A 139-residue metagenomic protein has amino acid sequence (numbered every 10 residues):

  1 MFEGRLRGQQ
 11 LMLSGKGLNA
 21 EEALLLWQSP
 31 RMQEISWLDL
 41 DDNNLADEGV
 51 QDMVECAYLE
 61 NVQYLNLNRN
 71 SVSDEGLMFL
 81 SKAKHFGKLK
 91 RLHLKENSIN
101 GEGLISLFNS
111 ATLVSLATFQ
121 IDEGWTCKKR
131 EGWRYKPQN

Functional and structural regions predicted by a protein language model:
M1-L13, G101-E102, S106-N139: C-terminal capping region of solenoid repeat domains
M1-V50: LRR N-terminal entry segment and analogous cap-like coil->beta motifs
L6, P30-Q33, A57-E60, K84-G87 (+1 more regions): Inter-repeat linker/turn residues at the boundaries of leucine-rich repeats
Q9-L13, I35-L40, V62-L67, L89-L94 (+1 more regions): Conserved hydrophobic beta-strand positions in leucine-rich repeat
K16-L24, N44-Q51, N70-M78, N97-I105 (+1 more regions): Short, solvent-exposed loop/turn at the beta-strand->alpha-helix junction within individual leucine-rich repeat
W27-Q28, V54, S81, F108: Ankyrin-repeat helical core positions
W37, V50-D52, A57-L67, S71 (+4 more regions): A detector of tandem-repeat and repeat-rich interaction/domain scaffolds
